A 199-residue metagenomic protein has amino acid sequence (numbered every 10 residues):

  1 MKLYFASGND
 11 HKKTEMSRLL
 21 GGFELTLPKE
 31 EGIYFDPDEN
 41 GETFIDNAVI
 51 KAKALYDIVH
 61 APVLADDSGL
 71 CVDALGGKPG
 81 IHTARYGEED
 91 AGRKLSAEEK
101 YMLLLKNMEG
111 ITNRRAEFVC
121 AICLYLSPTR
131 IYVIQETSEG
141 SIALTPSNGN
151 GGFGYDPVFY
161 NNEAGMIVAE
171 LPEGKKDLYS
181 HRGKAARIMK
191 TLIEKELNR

Functional and structural regions predicted by a protein language model:
K2-Y4, H11-R199: Anionic-ligand binding patches
